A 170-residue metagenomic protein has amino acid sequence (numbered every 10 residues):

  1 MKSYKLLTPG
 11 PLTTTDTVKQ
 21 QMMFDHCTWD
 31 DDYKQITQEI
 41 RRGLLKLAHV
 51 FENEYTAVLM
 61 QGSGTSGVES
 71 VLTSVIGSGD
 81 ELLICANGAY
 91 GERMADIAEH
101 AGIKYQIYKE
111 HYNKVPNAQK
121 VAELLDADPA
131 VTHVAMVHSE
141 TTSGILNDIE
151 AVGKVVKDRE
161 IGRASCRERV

Functional and structural regions predicted by a protein language model:
M1-D31: N-terminal "arm"/small-domain region of PLP-dependent enzymes with the aminotransferase-like
M1-S3, E54-Y55, S78-E81, G102-K104 (+2 more regions): Short coil/turn connectors at secondary-structure junctions
L6-T8, V58-Q61, I84, I107-Y108 (+2 more regions): General beta-strand structural signal in soluble alpha/beta enzymes
G10, M22, G64, A98 (+3 more regions): Buried hydrophobic positions in well-ordered alpha/beta secondary-structure cores of metabolic enzymes
P11, T15, D30-L44, N87 (+5 more regions): Generic structural signal for well-ordered, non-membrane alpha-helical segments in soluble metabolic enzymes
Q21-S70, S74, A89, R93-E99: Conserved N-terminal alpha-helix of the aminotransferase class I/II PLP-enzyme fold
S66, S74-A130: PLP-dependent aminotransferase-like
P116-R167: Active-site phosphate-binding strand-loop segment of PLP-dependent enzymes
